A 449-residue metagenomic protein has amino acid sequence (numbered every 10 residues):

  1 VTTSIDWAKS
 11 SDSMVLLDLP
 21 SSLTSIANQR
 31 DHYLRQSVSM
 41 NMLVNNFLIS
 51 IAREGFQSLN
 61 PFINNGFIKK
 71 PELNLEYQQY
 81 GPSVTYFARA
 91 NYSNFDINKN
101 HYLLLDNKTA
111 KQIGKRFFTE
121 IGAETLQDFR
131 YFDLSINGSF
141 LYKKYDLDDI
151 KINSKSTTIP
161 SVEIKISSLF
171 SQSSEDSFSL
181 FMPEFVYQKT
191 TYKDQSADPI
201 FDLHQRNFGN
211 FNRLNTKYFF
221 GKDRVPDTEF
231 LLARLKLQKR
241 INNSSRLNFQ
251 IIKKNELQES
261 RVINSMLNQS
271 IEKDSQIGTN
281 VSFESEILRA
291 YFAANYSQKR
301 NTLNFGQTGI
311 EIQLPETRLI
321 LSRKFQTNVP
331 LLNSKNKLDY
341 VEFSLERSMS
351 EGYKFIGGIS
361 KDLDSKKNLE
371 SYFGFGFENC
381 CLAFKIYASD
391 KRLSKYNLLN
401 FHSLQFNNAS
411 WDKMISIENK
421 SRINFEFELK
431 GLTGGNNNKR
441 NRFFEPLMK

Functional and structural regions predicted by a protein language model:
V1-I68, E72: Flexible loop and strand-edge segments within Gram-negative outer membrane beta-barrel domains
L73-K449: Outer-membrane beta-barrel translocator/pore domains, especially the C-terminal barrels of Gram-negative outer-membrane
